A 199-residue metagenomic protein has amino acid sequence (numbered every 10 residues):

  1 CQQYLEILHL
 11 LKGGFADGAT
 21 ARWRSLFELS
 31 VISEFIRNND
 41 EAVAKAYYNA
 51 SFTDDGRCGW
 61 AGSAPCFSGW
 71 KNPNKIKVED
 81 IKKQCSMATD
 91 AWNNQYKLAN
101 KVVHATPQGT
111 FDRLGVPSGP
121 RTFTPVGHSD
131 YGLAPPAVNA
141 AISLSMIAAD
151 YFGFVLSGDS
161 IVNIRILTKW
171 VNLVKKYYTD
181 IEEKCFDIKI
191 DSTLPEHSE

Functional and structural regions predicted by a protein language model:
C1-E199: A cross-kingdom marker of C-terminal helix-rich interaction/assembly modules
